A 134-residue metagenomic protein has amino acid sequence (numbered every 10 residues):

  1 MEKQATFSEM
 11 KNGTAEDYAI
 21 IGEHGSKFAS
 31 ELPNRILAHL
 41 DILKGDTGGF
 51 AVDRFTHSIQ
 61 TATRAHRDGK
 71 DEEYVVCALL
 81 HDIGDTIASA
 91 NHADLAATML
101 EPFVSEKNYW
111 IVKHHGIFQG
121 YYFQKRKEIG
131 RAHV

Functional and structural regions predicted by a protein language model:
M1-H133: Metal-dependent phosphohydrolase cores
